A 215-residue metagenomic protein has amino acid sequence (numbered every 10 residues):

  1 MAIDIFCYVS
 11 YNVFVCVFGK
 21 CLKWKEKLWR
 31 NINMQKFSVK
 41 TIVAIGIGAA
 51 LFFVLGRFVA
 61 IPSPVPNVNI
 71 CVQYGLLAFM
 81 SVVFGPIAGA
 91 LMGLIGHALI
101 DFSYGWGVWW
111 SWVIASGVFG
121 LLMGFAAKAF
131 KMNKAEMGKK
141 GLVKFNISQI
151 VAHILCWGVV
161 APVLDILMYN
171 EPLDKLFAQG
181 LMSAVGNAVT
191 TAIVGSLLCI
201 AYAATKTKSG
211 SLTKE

Functional and structural regions predicted by a protein language model:
A2-E215: Loop-helix junctions at membrane interfaces
